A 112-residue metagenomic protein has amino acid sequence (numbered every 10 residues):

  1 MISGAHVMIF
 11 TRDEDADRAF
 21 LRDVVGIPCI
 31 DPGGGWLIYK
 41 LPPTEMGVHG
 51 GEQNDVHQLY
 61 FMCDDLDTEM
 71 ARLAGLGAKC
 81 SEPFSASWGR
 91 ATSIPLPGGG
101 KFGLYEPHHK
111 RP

Functional and structural regions predicted by a protein language model:
M1-R18, E45, H57-L59, H108-P112: N-terminal beta-strand motif that seeds the catalytic metal site of vicinal oxygen chelate
G4-R12, K40, G51-L76, R90-P97: Vicinal oxygen chelate
M8-M46: Core segments of cupin and vicinal oxygen chelate
I9, L76-P112: Vicinal oxygen chelate
V25-I30, Y60-M62, S81-S85: Short linear motifs in intrinsically disordered
D31-P32, G50, E106-K110: Acetyl-CoA-dependent GNAT
T44-V48, G99-F102: Short, charged/polar, Gly/Pro-enriched secondary-structure boundary elements
H49-G51, P83-F84: Short histidine-centered beta-strand/loop micro-motifs that create catalytic or ligand/metal-coordination sites
